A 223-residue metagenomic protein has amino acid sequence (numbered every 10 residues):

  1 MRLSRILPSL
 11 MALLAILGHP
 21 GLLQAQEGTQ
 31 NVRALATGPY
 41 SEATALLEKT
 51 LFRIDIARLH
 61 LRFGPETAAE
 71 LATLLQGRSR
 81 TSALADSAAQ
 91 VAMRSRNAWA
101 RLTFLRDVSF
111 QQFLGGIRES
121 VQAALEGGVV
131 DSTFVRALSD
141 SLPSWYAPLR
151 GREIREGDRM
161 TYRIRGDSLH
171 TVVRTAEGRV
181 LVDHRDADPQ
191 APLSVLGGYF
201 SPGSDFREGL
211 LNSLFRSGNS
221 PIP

Functional and structural regions predicted by a protein language model:
M1-S4: N-terminal secretory signal peptides that target proteins for export/translocation
P8-H19: Bacterial N-terminal signal peptides
P20-A25: Boundary at the C-terminal end of the N-terminal hydrophobic targeting segment
E27-A92: N-terminal structural module
T29, A36-G38, G197-P223: Ligand-recognition surfaces built from glycine- and aromatic
S82-D167: Mid-length scaffold segments of soluble, non-membrane domains
V173-D183: Short strand-turn-strand beta-turns centered on an Asx-Gly dipeptide
L181-R207: Flexible glycine-rich active-site/ligand-binding loops centered on an Asp-His dyad
